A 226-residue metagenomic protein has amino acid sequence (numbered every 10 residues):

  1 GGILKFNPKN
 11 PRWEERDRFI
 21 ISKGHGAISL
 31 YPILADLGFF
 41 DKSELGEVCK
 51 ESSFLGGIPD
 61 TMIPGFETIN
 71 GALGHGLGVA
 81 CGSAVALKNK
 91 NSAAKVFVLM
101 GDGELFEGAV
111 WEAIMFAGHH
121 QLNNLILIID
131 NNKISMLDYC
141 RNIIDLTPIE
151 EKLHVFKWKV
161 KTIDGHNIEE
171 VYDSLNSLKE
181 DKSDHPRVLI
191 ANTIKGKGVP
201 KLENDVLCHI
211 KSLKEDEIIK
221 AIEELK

Functional and structural regions predicted by a protein language model:
G1-H119: Cofactor-binding active-site loop characterized by glycine-rich and histidine/acidic residues
D17-F19, A94-V98, L125, S183-T193: Generic beta-sheet signal
I20-K23, Y139, I143, K161-D164 (+1 more regions): Hydrophobic alpha-helical scaffolding
G26-A27, L37, N132, I168 (+1 more regions): Short, glycine-/Ser/Thr-/acidic-enriched flexible segments
Y31-I33, D60, A109-W111, L137-R141 (+2 more regions): Short acidic, glycine/serine/threonine-rich loops at helix termini
G65, I69-E180: Thiamine diphosphate
I168, Y172-K226: Glycine/aspartate-rich loop-and-adjacent alpha/beta segment that forms the canonical ThDP
